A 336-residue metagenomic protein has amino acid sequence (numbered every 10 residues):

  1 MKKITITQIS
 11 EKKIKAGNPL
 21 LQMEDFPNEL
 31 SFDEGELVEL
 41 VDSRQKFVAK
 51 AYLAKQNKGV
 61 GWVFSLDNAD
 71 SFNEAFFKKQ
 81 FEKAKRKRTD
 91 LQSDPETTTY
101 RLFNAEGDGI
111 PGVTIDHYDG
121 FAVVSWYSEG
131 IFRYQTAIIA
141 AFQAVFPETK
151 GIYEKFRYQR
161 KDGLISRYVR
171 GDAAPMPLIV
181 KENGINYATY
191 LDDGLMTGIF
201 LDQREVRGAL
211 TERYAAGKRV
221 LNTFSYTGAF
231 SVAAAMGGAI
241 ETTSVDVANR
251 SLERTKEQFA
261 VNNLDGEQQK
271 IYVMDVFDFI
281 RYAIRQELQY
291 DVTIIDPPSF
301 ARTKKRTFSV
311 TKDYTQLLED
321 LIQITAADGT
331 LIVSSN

Functional and structural regions predicted by a protein language model:
M1-V113, H117: Non-catalytic accessory regions of SAM-dependent methyltransferases
F103-D116, F132-F200, G208: Non-catalytic substrate-recognition/targeting regions of SAM-dependent transferases
F146, Y214, N263, I324-A326: A generic alpha-to-beta junction signature in SAM-dependent methyltransferases
G217-Y226: Conserved class I S-adenosyl-L-methionine
T227-A239: Conserved SAM-binding loop of SAM-dependent methyltransferases across substrates and taxa, primarily the Class I
E241-D246: Conserved SAM-binding motif I beta-strand of class I
A248-I294: S-adenosyl-L-methionine
V276-N336: S-adenosylmethionine
